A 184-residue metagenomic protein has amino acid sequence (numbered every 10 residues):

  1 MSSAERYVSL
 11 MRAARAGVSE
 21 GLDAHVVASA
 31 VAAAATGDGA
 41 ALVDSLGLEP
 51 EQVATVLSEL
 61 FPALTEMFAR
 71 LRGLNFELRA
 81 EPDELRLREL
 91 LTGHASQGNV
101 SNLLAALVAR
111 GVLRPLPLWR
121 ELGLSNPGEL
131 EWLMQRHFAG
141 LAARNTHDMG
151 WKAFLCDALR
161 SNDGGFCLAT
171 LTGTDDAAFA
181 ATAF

Functional and structural regions predicted by a protein language model:
M1-F154: Hydrophobic, aromatic-lined core segments that form the binding pocket/scaffold for planar heteroaromatic ligands
L133-F184: Cys/His-clustered metal-coordination modules, chiefly Zn-binding fingers
